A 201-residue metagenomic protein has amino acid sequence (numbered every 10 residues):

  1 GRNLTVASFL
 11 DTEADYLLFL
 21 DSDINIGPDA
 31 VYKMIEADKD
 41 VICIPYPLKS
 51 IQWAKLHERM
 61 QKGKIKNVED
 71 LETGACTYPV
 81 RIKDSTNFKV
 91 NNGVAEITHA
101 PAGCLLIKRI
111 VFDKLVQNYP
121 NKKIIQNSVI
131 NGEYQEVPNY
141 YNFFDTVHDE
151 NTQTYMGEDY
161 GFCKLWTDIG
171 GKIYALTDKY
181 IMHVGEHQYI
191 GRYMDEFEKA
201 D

Functional and structural regions predicted by a protein language model:
G1-R2, G27, D159: Amphipathic coiled-coil/heptad-repeat helices and related helical stalk/stem segments that mediate oligomerization
N3-Y16: Active-site nucleotide-sugar/metal-binding loop of Leloir-type enzymes
V6, G27-D145: Conserved catalytic core of nucleotide-sugar-dependent glycosyltransferases
E13-N25: Short beta-strand-to-loop acidic/aromatic patch adjacent to the donor-nucleotide binding site
Y16, D40-V41, I173: Short, Asp-centered acidic motifs that coordinate Mg2+ and/or phosphate in catalytic or ligand-binding sites
D23, L48, Y180-I181: Conserved beta-strand edge residues that scaffold enzyme active sites
Q117-D201: C-terminal catalytic/acceptor-binding lobe
